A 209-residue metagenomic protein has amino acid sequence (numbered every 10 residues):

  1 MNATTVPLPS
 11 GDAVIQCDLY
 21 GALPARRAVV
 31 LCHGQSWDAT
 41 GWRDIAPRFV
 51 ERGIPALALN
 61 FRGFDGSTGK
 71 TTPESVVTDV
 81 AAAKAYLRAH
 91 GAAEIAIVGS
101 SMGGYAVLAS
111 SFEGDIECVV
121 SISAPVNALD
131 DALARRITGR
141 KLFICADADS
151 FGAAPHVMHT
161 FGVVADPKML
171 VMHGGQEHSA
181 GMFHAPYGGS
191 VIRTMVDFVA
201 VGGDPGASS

Functional and structural regions predicted by a protein language model:
M1-A22: N-terminal cap/lid segment of alpha/beta-hydrolase-fold proteins
R26-G34: Short beta-strand element of the alpha/beta-hydrolase
Q35-P47, A154-P155: The serine-hydrolase catalytic nucleophile loop
G41, K70-H90: Alpha/beta-hydrolase active-site loop
F49-G66: Conserved alpha/beta-hydrolase
I137, F143-C145: Short beta-strand/loop motif that positions the catalytic acidic residue of the alpha/beta-hydrolase fold
G152-G162: Short alpha-helix in the alpha/beta-hydrolase fold that links the catalytic acid
Q176-Y187: Catalytic histidine-centered segment of alpha/beta-hydrolase-like enzymes
